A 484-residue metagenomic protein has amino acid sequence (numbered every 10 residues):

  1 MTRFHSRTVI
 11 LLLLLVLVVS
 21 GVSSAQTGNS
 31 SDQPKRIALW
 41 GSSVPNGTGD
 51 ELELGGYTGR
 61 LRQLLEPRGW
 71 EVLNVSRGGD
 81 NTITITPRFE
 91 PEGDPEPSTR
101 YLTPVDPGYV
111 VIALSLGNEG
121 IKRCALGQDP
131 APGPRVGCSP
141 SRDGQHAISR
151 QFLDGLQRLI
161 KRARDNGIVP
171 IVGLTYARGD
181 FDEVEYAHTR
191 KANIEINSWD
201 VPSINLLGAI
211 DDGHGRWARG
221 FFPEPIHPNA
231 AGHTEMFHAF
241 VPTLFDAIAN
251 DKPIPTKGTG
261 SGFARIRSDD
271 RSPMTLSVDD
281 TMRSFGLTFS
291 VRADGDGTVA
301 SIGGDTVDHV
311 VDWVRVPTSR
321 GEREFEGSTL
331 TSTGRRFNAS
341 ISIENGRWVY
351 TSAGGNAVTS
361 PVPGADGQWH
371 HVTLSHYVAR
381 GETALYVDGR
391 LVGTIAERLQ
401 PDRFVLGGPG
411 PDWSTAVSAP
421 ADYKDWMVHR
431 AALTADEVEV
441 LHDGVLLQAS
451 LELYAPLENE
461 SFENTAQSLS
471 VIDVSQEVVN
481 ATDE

Functional and structural regions predicted by a protein language model:
N29-L39, V44-D154, F181: Conserved SGNH/GDSL esterase-like catalytic core that processes O-acyl groups on lipids and polysaccharides
A177-I254: Catalytic His-Asp segment of secreted/periplasmic serine-dependent ester chemistry enzymes
I248-M282, G297, T331-G334, E439-E484: Extracytoplasmic low-complexity segments
G258-V349, G381-E382, V428-V438: Extracellular glycan-recognition modules
G286-A293, A416-D443, E452-S461: Extracellular, beta-strand-rich glycan-interacting domains
G346-H371, G393: Short, aromatic/His-centered strand-loop micro-motif at the edge of beta-sheets
Q368-A384, R430: Localized edge beta-strand/strand-to-loop motifs within extracellular or lumenal beta-rich domains
T394-Y423, L447-E452: Flexible glycan-contacting loops in extracellular carbohydrate-active proteins
